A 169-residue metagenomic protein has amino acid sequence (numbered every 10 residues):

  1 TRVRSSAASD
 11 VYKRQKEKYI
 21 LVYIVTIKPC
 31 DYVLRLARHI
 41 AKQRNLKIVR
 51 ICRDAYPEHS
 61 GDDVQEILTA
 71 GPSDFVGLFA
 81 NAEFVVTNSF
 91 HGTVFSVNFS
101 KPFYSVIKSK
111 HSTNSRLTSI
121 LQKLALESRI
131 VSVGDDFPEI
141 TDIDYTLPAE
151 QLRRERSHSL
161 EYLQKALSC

Functional and structural regions predicted by a protein language model:
T1-A8, Y12: Single conserved hydrophobic/aromatic residue that forms the stacking wall/gate of nucleotide- or nucleobase-binding
R4, G77-L78: Structural alpha-helical scaffold elements that stabilize or flank donor/cofactor-binding regions in carbohydrate
A8, D63-V64, A82: Short, well-ordered alpha-helix to beta-strand connector turns
R14-T26: Conserved donor-binding/catalytic core segment of Leloir-type glycosyltransferases
I24-T26, C30-A70, S132-P138: Catalytic donor nucleotide-activated moiety binding site of glycosyltransferases and closely related
D62, Q122-C169: Leloir-type glycosyltransferase catalytic cores
D74: Short acidic active-site motifs
L78-S119: A donor-sugar binding/catalytic signature common to diverse glycosyltransferases and related nucleotide-sugar
